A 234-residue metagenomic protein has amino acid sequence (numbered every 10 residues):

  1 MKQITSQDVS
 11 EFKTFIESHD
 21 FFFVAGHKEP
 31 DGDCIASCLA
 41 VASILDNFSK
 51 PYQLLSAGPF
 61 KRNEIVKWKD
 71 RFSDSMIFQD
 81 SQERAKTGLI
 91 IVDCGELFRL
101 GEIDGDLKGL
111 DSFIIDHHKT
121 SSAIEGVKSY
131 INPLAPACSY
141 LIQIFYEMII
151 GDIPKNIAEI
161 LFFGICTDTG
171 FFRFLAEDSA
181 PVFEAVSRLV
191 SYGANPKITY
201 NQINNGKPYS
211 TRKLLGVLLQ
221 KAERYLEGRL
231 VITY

Functional and structural regions predicted by a protein language model:
M1-F12, D104-F113, P133-I142: An acidic intrinsically disordered interaction segment
K2-K69, S73, D80-G88, T169-Y234: Hydrophobic helix-and-loop "lid/oligomerization" segment in the mid-to-C-terminal part of catalytic domains
F15-I16, Q82-R84, D104-L107, S122-A123 (+3 more regions): Solvent-exposed alpha-helices and their adjacent loops that cap or buttress functional pockets in soluble metabolic
E29, E96-L97, E147-I150: Short beta-turn/strand-loop junction motif enriched in small, turn-promoting residues
Y52-L54, S112, L161: Hydrophobic/aromatic residues located in beta-strands of well-ordered beta-sheets within soluble catalytic
K67-K128: Active-site cofactor/cluster-binding pocket
I115-A185: Short alpha-helices
